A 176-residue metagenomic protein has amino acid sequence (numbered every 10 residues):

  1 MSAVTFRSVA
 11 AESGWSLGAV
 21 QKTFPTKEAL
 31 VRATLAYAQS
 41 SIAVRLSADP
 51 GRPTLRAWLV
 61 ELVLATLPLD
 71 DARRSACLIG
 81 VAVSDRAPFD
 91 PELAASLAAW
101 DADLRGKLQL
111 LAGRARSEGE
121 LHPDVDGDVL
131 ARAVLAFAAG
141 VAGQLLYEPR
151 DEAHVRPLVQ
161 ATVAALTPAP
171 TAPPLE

Functional and structural regions predicted by a protein language model:
M1-A29, A33: Helix-turn-helix
P25-A29, A33, P50, T54 (+5 more regions): Residues in soluble alpha-helical coiled-coils and helical-bundle/repeat scaffolds
K27, T34, A38, I42 (+4 more regions): Hydrophobic/aromatic residues within well-ordered alpha-helical segments
L30, L62-L69, A95-A102: A ubiquitous short alpha-helical element
A33-A36, V44-C77, G127-V134, R156: Hydrophobic alpha-helical connector segments
D71-A95: Amphipathic alpha-helical segments used for helix-helix packing
A94-A98, A102, R116-L166, P173-E176: Hydrophobic/aromatic-rich alpha-helical bundle segments in the mid-to-C-terminal region
